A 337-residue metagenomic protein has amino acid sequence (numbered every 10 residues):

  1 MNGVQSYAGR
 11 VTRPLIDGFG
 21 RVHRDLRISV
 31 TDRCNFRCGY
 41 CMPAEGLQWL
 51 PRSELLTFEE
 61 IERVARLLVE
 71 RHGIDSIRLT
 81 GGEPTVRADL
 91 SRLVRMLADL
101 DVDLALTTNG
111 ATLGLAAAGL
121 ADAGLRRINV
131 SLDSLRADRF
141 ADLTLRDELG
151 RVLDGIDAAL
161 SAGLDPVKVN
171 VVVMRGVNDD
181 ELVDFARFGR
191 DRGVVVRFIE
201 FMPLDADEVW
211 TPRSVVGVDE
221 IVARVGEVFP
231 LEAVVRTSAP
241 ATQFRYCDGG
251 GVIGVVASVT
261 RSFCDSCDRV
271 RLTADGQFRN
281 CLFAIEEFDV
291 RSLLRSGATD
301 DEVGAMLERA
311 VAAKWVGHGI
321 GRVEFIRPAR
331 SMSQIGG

Functional and structural regions predicted by a protein language model:
M1-R27, G39, E70-G73, A241-V252 (+2 more regions): N-terminal [4Fe-4S]-dependent radical SAM core
Y7, D138-A141, R146-G254, S258 (+1 more regions): Radical SAM enzyme [4Fe-4S]-AdoMet core and its adjacent flexible, acidic and glycine-rich loops/tails across
G18-E59: Canonical Radical SAM [4Fe-4S] cluster-binding loop centered on the CxxxCxxC motif and its immediate flanking residues
R33-A44, F263-R271, L282: Local cysteine-cluster metal-coordination motifs and their immediate loop/turn environment, predominantly Fe-S cluster
F36, A137-D138, S262, F288: Glycine-centered loop/turn positions within well-structured domains that cap or flank conserved ligand/cofactor-binding
L55-L79, E83-R197: Radical SAM/AdoMet-radical enzyme domain recognition
C247-Q277: Active-site oxyanion/phosphate-handling segment shared across diverse enzymes
D265-G337: Flexible mid-to-C-terminal extensions adjoining Fe-S/redox cofactors in radical SAM and related proteins
